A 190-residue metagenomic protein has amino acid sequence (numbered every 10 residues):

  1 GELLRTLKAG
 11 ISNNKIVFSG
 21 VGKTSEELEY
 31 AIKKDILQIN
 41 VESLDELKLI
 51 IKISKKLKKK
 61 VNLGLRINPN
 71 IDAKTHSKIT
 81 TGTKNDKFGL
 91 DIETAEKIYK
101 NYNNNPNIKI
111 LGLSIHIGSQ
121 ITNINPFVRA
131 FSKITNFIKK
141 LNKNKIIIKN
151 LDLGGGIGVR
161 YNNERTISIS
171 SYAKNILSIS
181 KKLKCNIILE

Functional and structural regions predicted by a protein language model:
G1-N150, N175: Active-site-proximal beta-alpha core segment in soluble small-molecule metabolic enzymes
I71-T75, K149-E164, I188-L189: Flexible glycine/acidic-rich beta-alpha junction loops that bind and position SAM and/or redox cofactors in anaerobic
G158-L189: Anionic-ligand-binding alpha/beta catalytic cores of soluble enzymes and soluble regulatory domains that recognize
